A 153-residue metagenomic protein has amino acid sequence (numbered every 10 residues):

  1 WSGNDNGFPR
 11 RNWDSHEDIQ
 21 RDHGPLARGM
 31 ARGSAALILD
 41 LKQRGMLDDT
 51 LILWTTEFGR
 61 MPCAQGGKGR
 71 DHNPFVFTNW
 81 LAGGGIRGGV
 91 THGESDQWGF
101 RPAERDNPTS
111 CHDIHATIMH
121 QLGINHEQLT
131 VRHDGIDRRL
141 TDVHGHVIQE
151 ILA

Functional and structural regions predicted by a protein language model:
W1-A153: Ligand-binding pockets and gating/stacking loops
